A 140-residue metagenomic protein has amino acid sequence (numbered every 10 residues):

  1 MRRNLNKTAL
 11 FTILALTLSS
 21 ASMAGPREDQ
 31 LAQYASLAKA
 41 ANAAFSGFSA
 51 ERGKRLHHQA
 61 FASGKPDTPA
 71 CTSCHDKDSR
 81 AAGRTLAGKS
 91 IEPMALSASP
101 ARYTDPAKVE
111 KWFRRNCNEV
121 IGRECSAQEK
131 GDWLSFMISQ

Functional and structural regions predicted by a protein language model:
M1-K54, S97-G131, F136-Q140: Post-cleavage N-terminal segment of exported redox proteins
E51-P66: Sequence context of c-type cytochrome heme-c attachment sites
F61, H75-A82, I138: Short alpha-helix boundary/capping elements
S63-T72, E124-Q128: Surface-exposed patches in mature extracellular/periplasmic domains of secreted proteins
T68-D78, W133: The canonical Cys-X-X-Cys-His
G83-S90: Short cysteine/histidine-rich zinc-coordinating motifs and their immediately flanking basic loops
M94: Flexible, solvent-exposed loop/hinge segments that line or gate ligand/substrate-binding clefts
